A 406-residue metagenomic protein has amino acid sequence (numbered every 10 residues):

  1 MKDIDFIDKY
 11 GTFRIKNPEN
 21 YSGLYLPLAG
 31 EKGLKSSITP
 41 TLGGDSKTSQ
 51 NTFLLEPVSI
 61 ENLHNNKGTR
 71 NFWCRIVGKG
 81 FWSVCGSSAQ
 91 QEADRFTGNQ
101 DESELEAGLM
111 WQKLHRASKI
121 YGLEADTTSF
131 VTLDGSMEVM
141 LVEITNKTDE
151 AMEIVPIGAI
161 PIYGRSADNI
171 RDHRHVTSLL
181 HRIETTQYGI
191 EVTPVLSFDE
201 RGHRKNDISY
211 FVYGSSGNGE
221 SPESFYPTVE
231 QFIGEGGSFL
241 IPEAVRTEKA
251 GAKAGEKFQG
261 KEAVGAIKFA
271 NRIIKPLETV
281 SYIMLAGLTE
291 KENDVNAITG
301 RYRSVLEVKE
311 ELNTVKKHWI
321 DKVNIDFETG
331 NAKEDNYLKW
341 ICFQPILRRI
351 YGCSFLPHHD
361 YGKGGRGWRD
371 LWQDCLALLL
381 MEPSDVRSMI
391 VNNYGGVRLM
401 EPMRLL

Functional and structural regions predicted by a protein language model:
M1-W372, L380-L406: Anionic coordination/interaction segments
